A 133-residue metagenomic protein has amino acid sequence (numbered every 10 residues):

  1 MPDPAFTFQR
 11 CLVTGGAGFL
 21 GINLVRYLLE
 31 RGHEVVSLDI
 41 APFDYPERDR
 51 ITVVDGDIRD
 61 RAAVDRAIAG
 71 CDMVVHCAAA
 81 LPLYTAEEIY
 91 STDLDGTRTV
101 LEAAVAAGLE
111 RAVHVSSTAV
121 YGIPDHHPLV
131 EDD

Functional and structural regions predicted by a protein language model:
C11-R31: N-terminal Rossmann NAD(P)H-binding glycine-rich loop of SDR-like oxidoreductase domains
G18, M73, A79-A80: Flexible cofactor-recognition loop at the NAD(P)H-binding site of Rossmann-like short-chain dehydrogenase/reductase
H33-P42: Conserved glycine-rich Rossmann-like NAD(P)H-binding loop of the short-chain dehydrogenase/reductase
I51-M73: Conserved Rossmann-fold cofactor-binding substructure of NAD(P)-dependent oxidoreductases
A78-L81, S116-S117: Conserved NAD(P)H cofactor-binding loop of Rossmann-fold oxidoreductase domains
A86-L94, R98: Catalytic Tyr-X3-Lys loop
D95, T99-D133: Conserved Rossmann-fold NAD(P)-dependent oxidoreductase catalytic core, especially the SDR/UDP-sugar
